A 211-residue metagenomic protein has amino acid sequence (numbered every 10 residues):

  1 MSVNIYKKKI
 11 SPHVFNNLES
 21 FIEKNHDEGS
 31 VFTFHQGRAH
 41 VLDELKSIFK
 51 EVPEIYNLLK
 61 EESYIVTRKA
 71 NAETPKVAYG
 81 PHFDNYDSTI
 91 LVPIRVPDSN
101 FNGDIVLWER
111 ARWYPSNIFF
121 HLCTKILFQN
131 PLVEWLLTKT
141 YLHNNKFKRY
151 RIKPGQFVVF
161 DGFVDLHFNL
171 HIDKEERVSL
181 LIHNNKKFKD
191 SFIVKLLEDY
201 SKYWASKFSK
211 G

Functional and structural regions predicted by a protein language model:
M1-E51, Q156-F157, F188-G211: N-terminal auxiliary "cap/dimerization" subdomain that precedes the catalytic jelly-roll/cupin core of mononuclear
V3, D87-T89, R177-S179: Short hydrophobic/aromatic beta-strand or adjacent loop that forms the aromatic wall/cage of a ligand/substrate-binding
K9, I94-D98, N185-F188: Short loop segments at secondary-structure junctions
V31-H35, K76-V77, N144-K146, F168: Active-site rim elements
P53-V66: A short coil-to-beta-strand element that immediately follows conserved catalytic motifs
S63-I65, I90-V92, L180-N184: A structural signal for short, well-ordered beta-strand segments
N71-P154: Catalytic core of non-heme Fe(II) oxygenases with the double-stranded beta-helix
F120-L122, F128-G211: Catalytic core of Fe(II)/2-oxoglutarate
